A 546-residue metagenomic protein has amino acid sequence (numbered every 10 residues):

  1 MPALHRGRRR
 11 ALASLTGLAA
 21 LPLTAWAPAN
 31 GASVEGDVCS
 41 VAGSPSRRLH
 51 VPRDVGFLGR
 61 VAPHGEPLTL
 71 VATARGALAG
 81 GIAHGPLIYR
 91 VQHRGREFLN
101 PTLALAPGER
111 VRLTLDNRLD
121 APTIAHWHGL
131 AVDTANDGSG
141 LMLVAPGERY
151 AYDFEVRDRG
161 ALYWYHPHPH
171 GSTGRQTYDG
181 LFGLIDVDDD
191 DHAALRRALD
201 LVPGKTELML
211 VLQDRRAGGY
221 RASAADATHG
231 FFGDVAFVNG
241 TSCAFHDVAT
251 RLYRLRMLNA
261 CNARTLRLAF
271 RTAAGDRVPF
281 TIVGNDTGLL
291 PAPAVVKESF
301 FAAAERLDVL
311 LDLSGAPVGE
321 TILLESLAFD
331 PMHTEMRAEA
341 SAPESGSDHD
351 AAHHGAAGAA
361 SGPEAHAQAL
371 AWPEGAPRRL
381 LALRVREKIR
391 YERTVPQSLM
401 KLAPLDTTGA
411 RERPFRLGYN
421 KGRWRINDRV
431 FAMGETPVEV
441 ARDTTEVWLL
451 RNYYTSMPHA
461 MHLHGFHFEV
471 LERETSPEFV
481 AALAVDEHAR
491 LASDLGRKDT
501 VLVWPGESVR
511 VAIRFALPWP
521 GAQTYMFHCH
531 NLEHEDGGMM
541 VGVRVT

Functional and structural regions predicted by a protein language model:
P2-L4, R10-G31: N-terminal export signals
N30-D312, E344-G418, S508-R510, R514 (+1 more regions): Histidine-centered copper-binding motifs that mark active-site loops of extracellular/periplasmic copper enzymes
A83, W127-G129, A135-G140, V144 (+2 more regions): Active-site pocket scaffolds in enzymes
I88-Q92, D189-L195, F270-T272, S326-A340 (+1 more regions): Short regulatory "switch" loops immediately downstream of catalytic or recognition motifs within protein catalytic
G160-Y163, A316-L323, W519-Y525: Short glycine/proline/serine/threonine-rich loop/turn segments at secondary-structure transition edges
S172, N262, F329-P331, F468 (+1 more regions): Structural signature of outer-membrane beta-barrel domains
F300, D312-G315, E325, A516-P520: Acidic/histidine-enriched ion/cofactor-binding microenvironments in catalytic or ligand-binding pockets
P317-D348, G358-L381, H530-G538: Terminal connector regions
